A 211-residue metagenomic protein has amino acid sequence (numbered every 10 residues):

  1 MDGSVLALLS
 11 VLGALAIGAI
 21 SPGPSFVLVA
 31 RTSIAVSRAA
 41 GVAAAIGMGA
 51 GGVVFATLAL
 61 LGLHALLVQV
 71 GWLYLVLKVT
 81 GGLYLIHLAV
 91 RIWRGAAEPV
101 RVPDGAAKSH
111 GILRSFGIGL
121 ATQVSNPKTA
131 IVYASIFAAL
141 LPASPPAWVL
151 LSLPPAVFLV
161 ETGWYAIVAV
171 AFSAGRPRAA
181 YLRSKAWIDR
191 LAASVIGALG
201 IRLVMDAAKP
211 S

Functional and structural regions predicted by a protein language model:
D2-L75, S135-V160, A166, V170-A171: Juxtamembrane transmembrane-helix termini in multi-pass membrane transport proteins
L6, H110-S115, V124-P127: Juxtamembrane cytosolic amphipathic helices that cap and anchor the N-termini of specific transmembrane helices
L9-A14, L83-I86, G117-A121, S152 (+1 more regions): Short alpha-helical transmembrane interface motifs in multi-pass membrane proteins
A16, I20, V53-V54, V90 (+4 more regions): Hydrophobic/aromatic residues within the transmembrane alpha-helices of Major Facilitator Superfamily
A39-S115, I201: Membrane helix-loop-helix hairpins that form the core translocation module of multi-pass transporters
V68-V100, A156, V160-V168, A179-S211: Selective transmembrane alpha-helices of multi-pass membrane proteins
T122-S135, A192-I196: Core segments of transmembrane alpha-helices that mediate helix-helix packing or line hydrophobic substrate/ligand
S173-R178: Short, flexible, glycine-rich and Lys/Arg-enriched loop motifs at helix boundaries that contact anionic partners
